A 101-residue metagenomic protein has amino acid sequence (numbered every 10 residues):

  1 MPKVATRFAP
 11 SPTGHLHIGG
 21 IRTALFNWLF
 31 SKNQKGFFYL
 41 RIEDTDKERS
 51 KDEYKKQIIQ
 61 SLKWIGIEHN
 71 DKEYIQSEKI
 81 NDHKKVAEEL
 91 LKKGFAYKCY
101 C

Functional and structural regions predicted by a protein language model:
M1-C101: N-terminal Rossmann-like or analogous alpha/beta NTP/dinucleotide-binding catalytic cores that position adenine
